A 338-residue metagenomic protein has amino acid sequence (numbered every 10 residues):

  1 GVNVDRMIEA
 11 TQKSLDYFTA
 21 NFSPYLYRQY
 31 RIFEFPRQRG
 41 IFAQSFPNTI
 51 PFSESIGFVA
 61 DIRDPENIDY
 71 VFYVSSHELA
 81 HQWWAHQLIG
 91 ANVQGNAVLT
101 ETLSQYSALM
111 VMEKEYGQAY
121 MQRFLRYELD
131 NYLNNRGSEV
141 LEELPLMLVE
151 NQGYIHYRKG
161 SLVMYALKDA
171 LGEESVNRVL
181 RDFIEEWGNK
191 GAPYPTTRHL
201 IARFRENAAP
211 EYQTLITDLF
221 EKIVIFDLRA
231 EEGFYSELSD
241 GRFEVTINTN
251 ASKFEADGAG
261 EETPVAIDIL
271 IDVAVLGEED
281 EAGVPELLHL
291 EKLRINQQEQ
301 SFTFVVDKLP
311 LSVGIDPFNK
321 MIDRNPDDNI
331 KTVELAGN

Functional and structural regions predicted by a protein language model:
G1-S76, Y106, Y127: Hydrophobic helix-coil surface modules that form long, contiguous segments used for peptide/substrate interaction
V2, L26, G153-T246: Amphipathic alpha-helical substructures
Q12, Y17, G57-R123, L180: Zinc-dependent metallopeptidase catalytic helix centered on the HExxH motif and its immediate flanking segment
N21-F33, A91-N96, A119-Q122, R178-V179 (+1 more regions): Surface-exposed patches in mature extracellular/periplasmic domains of secreted proteins
F35-R37, P65-Y70, A91, E142-Q152 (+2 more regions): Active-site-adjacent structural elements in folded domains
A97, E101-A170, G188-A192: Acidic/His/Gly-enriched intrinsically disordered linker/tail segments that often contain short helix/coil "MoRF-like"
Q213, I225-R294, E299-P317: Beta-strand-rich binding/interaction modules
D280, P317-K331: Short acidic/polar inter-strand loop motif in beta-rich domains
